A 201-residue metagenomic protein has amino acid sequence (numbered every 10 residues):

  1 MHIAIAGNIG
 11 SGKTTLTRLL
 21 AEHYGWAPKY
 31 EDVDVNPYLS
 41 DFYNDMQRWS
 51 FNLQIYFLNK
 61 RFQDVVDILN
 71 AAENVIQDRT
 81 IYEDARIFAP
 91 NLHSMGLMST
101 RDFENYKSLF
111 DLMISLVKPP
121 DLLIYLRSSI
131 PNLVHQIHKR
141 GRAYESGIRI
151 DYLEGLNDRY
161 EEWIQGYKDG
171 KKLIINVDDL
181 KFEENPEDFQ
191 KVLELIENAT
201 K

Functional and structural regions predicted by a protein language model:
I5: Hydrophobic anchor at the beta1->P-loop junction of P-loop NTPases
N8: P-loop (Walker A) phosphate-binding loop of NTP-binding proteins
K13: Conserved lysine of the Walker
L16-T17: Post-Walker A alpha-helix
E22-K60: Conserved substrate/cofactor phosphate-moiety recognition/catalytic segment in nucleotide-dependent phosphotransferases
W49, L53-K118: Glycine-rich phosphate-binding loop used to anchor ATP phosphates in small-molecule kinases, encompassing both
I87-E161: A glycine- and Lys/Arg-enriched "phosphate-lid" helix/loop adjacent to the NTP-binding pocket of small-molecule kinases
V134-K201: NTP-dependent small-molecule kinase module
